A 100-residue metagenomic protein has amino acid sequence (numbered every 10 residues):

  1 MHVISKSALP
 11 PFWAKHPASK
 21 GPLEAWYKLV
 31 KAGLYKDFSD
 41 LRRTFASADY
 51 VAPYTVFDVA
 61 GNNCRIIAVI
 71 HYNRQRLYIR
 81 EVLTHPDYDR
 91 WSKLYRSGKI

Functional and structural regions predicted by a protein language model:
M1-N63, H71-R76, H85-I100: Basic, Lys/Arg-enriched alpha-helical interface segments
